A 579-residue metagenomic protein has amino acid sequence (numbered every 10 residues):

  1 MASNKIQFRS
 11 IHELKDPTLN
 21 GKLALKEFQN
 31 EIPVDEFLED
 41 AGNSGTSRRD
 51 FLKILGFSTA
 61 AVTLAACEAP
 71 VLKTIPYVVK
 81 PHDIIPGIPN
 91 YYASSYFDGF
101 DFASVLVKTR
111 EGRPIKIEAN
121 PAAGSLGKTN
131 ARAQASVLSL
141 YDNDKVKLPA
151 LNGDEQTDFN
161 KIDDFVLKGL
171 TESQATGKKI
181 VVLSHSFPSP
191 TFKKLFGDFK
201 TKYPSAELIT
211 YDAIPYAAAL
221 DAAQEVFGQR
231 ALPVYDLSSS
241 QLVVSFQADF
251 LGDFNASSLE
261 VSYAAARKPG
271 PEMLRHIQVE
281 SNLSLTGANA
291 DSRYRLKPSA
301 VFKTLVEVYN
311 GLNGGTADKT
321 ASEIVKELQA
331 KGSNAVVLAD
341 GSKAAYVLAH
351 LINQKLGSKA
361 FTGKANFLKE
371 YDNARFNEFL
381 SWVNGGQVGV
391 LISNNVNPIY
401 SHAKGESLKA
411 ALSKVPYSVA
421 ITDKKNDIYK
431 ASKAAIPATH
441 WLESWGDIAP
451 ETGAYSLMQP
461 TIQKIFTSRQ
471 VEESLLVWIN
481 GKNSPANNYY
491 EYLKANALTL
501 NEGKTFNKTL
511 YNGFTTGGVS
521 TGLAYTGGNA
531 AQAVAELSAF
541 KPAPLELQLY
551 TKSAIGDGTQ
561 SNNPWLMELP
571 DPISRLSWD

Functional and structural regions predicted by a protein language model:
M1-G314, L576-D579: N-terminal export/assembly segments and adjacent metallocofactor-ligating motifs of anaerobic energy-metabolism
K5-I11, L167, G197, A206-D212 (+6 more regions): A cross-kingdom feature strongest in bacterial/archaeal respiratory oxidoreductases
E172-V181, Q329-V336, Q387-V390, S413-K414: Short, surface-exposed connector motifs at secondary-structure boundaries
L183-F187, Q247-A248, L338-K343, S393-N397: Structural motif
S240-Q241, A290-D291, G332, V388 (+2 more regions): Short, well-ordered alpha-helix to beta-strand connector turns
L283-N289, A330-S333, S358-T362, V388 (+3 more regions): Short acidic (Asp/Glu) and glycine-rich catalytic loops that position anionic groups and cofactors
S292-N384, L500-N501: Active-site phosphate/pyrophosphate-binding segments
Q470-N496: Non-catalytic, well-ordered alpha-helical segments in soluble enzyme domains
